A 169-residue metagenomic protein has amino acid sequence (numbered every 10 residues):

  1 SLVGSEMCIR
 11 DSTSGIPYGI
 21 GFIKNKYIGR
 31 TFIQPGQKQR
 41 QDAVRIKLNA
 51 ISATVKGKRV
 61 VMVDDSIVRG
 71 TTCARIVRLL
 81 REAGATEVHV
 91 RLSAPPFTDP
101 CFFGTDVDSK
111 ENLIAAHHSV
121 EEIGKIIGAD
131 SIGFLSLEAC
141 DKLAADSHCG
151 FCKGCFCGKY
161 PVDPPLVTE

Functional and structural regions predicted by a protein language model:
L2-I9: Short, small-residue-biased leader/transition segments that mark boundaries at the very start of proteins
S5, K24-N25, S66-R69, P95 (+1 more regions): Short, glycine-/Ser/Thr-/acidic-enriched flexible segments
E6, T72-C73, P100, A144: Short glycine-/acidic-enriched loop or helix-start segments at secondary-structure transitions that form or flank
S12-G15, I76-E82: Short, solvent-exposed amphipathic alpha-helical segments in soluble enzyme and RNA/protein-processing domains
T13-V61, T98-D108: Short, glycine/charge-rich flexible loops or terminal/linker lids adjacent to PRPP-binding catalytic cores
L48-R78, A116-A129: Phosphate/diphosphate-binding loops
R78-E169: PRPP-dependent phosphoribosyltransferase catalytic core
